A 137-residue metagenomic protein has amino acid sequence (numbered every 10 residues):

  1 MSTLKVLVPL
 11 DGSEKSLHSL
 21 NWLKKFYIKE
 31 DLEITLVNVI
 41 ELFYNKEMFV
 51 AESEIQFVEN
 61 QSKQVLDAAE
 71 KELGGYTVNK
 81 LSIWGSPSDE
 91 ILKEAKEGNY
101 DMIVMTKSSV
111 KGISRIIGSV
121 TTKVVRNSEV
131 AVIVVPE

Functional and structural regions predicted by a protein language model:
M1, K71-I103: Structural beta-alpha unit
S2-V50: Small/aliphatic-rich secondary-structure junction motif
N21, D67, T122: Active-site phosphate/pyrophosphate- and oxyanion-stabilizing loops and adjacent acidic/basic residues in soluble
K25-I28, K71, K96, R126: Solvent-exposed polar/charged
T35-V37, N79-I83, I133: General small-molecule cofactor/ligand-binding pocket signal
S53-Q64: A short acidic, glycine-rich active-site loop that binds or catalyzes chemistry on phosphate/adenosine moieties
K96-E137: Gly/Ser-rich helix-loop-strand patches that form or flank binding pockets for ribonucleotide-derived cofactors
